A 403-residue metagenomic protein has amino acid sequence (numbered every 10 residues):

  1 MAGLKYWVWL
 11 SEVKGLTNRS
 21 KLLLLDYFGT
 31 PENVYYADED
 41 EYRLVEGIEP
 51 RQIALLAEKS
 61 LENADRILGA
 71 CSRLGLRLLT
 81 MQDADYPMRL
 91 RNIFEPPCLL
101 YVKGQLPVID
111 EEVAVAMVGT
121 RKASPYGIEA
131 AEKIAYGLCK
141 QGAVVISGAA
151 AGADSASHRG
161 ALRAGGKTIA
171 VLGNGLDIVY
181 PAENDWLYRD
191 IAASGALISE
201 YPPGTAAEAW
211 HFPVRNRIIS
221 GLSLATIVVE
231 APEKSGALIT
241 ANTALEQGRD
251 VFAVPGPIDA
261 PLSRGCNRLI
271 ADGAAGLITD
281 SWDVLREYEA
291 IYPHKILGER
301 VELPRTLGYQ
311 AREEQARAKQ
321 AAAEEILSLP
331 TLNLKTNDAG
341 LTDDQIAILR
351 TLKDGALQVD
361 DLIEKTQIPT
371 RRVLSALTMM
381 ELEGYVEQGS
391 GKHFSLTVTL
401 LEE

Functional and structural regions predicted by a protein language model:
M1-A84, L269, Y385, G391-K392 (+1 more regions): Short, small/acidic-rich helices and loops at N termini and domain boundaries of DNA replication/processing enzymes
M1-L4, T80-E403: Glycine-biased, small-residue-rich flexible motifs in mid-sequence functional cores and linkers
